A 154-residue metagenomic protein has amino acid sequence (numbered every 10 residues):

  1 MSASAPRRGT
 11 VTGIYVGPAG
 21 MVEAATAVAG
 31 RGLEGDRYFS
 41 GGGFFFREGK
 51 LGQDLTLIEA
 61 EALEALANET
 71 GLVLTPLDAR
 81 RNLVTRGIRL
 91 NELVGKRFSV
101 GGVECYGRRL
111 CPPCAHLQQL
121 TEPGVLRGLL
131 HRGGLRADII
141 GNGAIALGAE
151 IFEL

Functional and structural regions predicted by a protein language model:
M1-V100, R109, N142, L154: Electropositive, beta-rich accessory/interaction domains or terminal extensions that provide binding surfaces
Q53, Q118-Q119: Residue-identity detector for glutamine
L72-R81, Q119-G134: Short, basic/aromatic beta-hairpin or loop at an interaction surface
R108-R109, A149: Short linear motifs in exposed loops
P113-C114: Short, surface-exposed beta-strand-loop junctions and turns on beta-sheet-rich folds
R136-L154: Well-ordered alpha/beta subsegment
